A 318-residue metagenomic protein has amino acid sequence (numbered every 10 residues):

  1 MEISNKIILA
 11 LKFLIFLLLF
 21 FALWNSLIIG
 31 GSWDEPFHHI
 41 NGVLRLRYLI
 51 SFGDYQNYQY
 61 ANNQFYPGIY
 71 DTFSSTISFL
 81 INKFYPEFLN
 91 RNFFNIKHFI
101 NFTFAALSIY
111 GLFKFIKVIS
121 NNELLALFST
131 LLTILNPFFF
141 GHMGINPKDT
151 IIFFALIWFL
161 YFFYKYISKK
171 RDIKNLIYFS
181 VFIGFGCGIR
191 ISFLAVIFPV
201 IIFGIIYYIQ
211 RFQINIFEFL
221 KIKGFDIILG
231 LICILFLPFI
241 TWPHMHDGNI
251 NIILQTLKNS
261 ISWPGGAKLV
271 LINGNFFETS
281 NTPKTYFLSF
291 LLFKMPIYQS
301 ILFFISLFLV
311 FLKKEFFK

Functional and structural regions predicted by a protein language model:
I7-E35, I50, L135, G186 (+2 more regions): Transmembrane signal-anchor helices characteristic of membrane glycosylation enzymes that use polyprenol
L11-F13, F88-R91, L112-L135, F154 (+2 more regions): Transmembrane-helix signature of polytopic, membrane-embedded enzymes that assemble or transfer cell-envelope glycans
F13-F16, N95, F99-I119, W158 (+2 more regions): Transmembrane-helix motifs of polytopic, lipid-linked glycan transferases
F21-W24, P36-E87, W263-N273: Extracytosolic helix-loop segments that constitute the early lumenal/periplasmic catalytic or substrate-binding loops
W33, I96-F104, L127-L135, F139-W158 (+2 more regions): Multi-pass, polyprenyl lipid-linked donor-dependent membrane glycosyltransferases
L46, S51, Y66-T72, F185 (+1 more regions): Transmembrane-lumen/periplasm boundary regions of multi-pass, lipid-linked membrane glycan transferases
S120, F159-N175: Membrane-interface transmembrane helices that cradle and orient dolichyl/undecaprenyl
S129, N175-R190, F290: Membrane-interface alpha helices of multi-pass inner-membrane proteins
